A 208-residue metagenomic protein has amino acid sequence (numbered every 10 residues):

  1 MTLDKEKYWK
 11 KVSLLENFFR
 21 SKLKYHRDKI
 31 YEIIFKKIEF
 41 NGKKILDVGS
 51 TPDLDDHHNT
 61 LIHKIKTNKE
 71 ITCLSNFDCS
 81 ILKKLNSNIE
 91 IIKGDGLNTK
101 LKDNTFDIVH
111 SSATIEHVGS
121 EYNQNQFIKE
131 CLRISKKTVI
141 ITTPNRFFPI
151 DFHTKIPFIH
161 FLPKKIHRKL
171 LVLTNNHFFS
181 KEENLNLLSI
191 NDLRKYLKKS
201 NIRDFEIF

Functional and structural regions predicted by a protein language model:
M1-E39: Class I SAM-dependent methyltransferase Rossmann-like catalytic core, especially the SAM/SAH-binding loop
L15-N17, L173-E183: Short glycine/proline- and acidic residue-enriched helix-loop micro-motifs that form flexible lids or anion-recognition
K22-I30, N123, L185-D192: Soluble or luminal CAZymes and related metallo-dependent hydrolases
E32, K129, N191-K195: Active-site phosphate/pyrophosphate- and oxyanion-stabilizing loops and adjacent acidic/basic residues in soluble
K37-I38, K43-F148: Conserved SAM-binding loop
T138-H167: Conserved class I S-adenosyl-L-methionine
F178-N201: Short alpha-helix
I202-F208: Conserved S-adenosyl-L-methionine
